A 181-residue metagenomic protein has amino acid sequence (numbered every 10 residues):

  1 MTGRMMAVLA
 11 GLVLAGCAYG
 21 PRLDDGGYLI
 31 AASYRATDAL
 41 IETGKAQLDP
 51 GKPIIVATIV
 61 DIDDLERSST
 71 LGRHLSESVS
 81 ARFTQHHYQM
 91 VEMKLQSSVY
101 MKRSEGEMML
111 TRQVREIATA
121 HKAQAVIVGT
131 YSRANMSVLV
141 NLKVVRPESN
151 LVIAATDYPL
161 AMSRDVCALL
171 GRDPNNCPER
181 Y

Functional and structural regions predicted by a protein language model:
M1-A7: Bacterial N-terminal signal peptides that target proteins for export
V13-G16: C-terminal motif of bacterial Sec signal peptides marking the signal peptidase cleavage site
A18-K52, I117-H121, S132-S137, K143-Y181: C-terminal/domain-edge helix-coil "capping" segments
R22-G26, I62-T70, K102-S104: Second-shell loop/turn segments in exported
I41-K45, S80-V91: Sec-exported extracytoplasmic/periplasmic mature domains
K52-I62: Short beta-strand segments enriched in small/hydrophobic residues
T70, H74-E77, H86, M90-V126 (+1 more regions): Short, solvent-exposed, polar/charged sequence segments at loop or secondary-structure edges
